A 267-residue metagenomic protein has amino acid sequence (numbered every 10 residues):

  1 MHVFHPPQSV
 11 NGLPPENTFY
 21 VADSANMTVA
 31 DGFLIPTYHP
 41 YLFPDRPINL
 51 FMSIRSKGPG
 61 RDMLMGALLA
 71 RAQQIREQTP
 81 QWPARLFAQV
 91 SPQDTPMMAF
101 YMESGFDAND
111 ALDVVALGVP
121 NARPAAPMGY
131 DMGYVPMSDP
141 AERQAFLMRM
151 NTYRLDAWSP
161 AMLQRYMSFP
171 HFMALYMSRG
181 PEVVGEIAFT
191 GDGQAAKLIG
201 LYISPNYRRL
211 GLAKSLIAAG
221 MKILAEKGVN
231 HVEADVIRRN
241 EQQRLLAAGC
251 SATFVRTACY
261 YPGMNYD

Functional and structural regions predicted by a protein language model:
M1-R55, G66-Q73: N-terminal charged segments
M1-Y20, A125-W158: Short amphipathic alpha-helix that is part of the acyltransferase structural core
P7-G12, G32-Y41, L155-P205: A conserved beta-strand-loop-helix scaffold within acyl/acetyltransferase catalytic domains
A22, I48-D62, L201-R209, I237: A short, internal acetyl-CoA/4′-phosphopantetheine-binding micro-motif in the GNAT/acyltransferase core
S56-G129, A258-N265: Acyl-donor-binding surface of acyltransferase catalytic domains
G58-Q74, I203, R209-E226, A248: Conserved acetyl-CoA-binding loop-helix of GNAT-fold acetyltransferases
L86-A88, L198, V232-V236: Conserved hydrophobic beta-strand within the GNAT/NAT acetyltransferase core sheet that lines the active-site cleft
M97-Y101, N240-G249: Conserved active-site tyrosine of GNAT-family acetyltransferases
